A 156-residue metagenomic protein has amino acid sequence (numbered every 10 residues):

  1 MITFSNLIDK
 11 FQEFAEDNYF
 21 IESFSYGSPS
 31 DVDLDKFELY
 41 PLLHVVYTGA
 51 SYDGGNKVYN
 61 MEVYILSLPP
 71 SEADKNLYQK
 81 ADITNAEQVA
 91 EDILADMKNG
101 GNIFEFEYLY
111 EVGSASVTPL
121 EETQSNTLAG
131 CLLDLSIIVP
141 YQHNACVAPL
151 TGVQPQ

Functional and structural regions predicted by a protein language model:
M1-G27, V46-Q156: Charged, amphipathic alpha-helical segments and their flanking helix caps
G27-K36: Short acidic low-complexity segments
F37-T48: A short, hydrophobic beta-strand-centered structural micro-motif
